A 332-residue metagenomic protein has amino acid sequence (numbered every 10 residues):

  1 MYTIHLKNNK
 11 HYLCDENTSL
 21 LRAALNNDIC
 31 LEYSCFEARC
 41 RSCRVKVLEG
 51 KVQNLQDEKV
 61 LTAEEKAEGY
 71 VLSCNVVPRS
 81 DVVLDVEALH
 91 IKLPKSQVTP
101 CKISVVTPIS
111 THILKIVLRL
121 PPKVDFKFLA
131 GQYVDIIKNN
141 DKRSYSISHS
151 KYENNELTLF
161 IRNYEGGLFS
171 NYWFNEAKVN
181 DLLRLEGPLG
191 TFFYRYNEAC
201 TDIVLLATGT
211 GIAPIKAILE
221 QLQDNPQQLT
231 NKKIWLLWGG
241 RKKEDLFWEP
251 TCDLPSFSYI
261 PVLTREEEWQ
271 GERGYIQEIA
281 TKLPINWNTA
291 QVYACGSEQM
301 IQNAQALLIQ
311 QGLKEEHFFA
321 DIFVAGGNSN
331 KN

Functional and structural regions predicted by a protein language model:
M1-L31: N-terminal pre-ligand scaffold of iron-sulfur
L13, S34, V77, K127 (+1 more regions): Residue-level "contact hotspot" at macromolecular interaction interfaces
A23-E32, S42-H90: Iron-sulfur (Fe-S) cluster-binding segments and ferredoxin-like electron-carrier domains, especially [2Fe-2S]
H90, N139-D141, G187-F192: Short, charged beta-turn/beta-strand-edge "cap" motif at the junction between a beta-strand and an adjacent loop
K95-L182, C200-T201, G240-K242, L263-E266: Ferredoxin-reductase
N155-E156, I161-N332: FNR/FR-type flavoprotein reductase catalytic core
